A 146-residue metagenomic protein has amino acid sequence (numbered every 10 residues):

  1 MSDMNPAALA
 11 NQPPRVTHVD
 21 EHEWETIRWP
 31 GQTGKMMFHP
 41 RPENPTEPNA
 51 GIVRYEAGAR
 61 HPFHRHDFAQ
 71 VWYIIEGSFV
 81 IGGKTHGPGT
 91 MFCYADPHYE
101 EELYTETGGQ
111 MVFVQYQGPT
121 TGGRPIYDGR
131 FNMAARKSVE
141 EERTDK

Functional and structural regions predicted by a protein language model:
M1-T46, G82, D128-K146: A short, N-terminal "cap"/entry segment at the start of jelly-roll beta-barrel domains of the cupin/DSBH fold
K35-H39, P48-R65, K84-T85, A95-H98: Conserved short histidine dyad/triad with adjacent acidic residue
N49, Q70, T107: Residues that flank catalytic or metal-binding motifs in active/ligand-binding sites
A50-Y55, I75-G77, V112-V114: Short, well-ordered beta-strand segments in beta-rich or mixed alpha/beta enzyme and ligand-binding folds
A57, H66-I81: Glycine- and acidic-residue-biased ligand/ion/polar-headgroup-sensing regions
F63-F68, V139-E141: Short, low-complexity cationic-aromatic patches
T85-P88, D96-P125: Ligand-binding loop in jelly-roll beta-barrel domains
